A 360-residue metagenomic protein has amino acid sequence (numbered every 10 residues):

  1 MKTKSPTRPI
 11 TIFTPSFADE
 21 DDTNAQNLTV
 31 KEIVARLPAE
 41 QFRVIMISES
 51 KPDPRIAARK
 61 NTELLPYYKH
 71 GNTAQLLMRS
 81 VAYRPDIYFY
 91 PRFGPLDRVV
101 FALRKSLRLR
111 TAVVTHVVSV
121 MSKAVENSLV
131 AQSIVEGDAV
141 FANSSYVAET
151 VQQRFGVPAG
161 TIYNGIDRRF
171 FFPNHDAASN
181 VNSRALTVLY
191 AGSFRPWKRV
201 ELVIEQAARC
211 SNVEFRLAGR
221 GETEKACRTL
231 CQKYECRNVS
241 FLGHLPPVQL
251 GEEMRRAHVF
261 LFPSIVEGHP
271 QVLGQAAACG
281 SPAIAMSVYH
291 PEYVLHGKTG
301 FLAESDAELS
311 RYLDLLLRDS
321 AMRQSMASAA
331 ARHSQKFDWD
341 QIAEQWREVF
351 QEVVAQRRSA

Functional and structural regions predicted by a protein language model:
N24-E32, S193-R209, E222-K225: A conserved mid-protein helix/loop that constitutes part of the nucleotide-sugar donor-binding site
Y90-L96, V117: Short His-centered aromatic/hydrophobic patch
Y146, G165: Carbohydrate-associated surface elements
R228-L245: Nucleotide-activated donor-binding/catalytic signature segment of Leloir-type glycosyltransferases, i.e., the conserved
H244-L245, E252-A257: Short alpha-helical donor nucleotide-sugar binding micro-motif in glycosyltransferases
I265: Aromatic "clamp/platform" in nucleotide-sugar-dependent glycosyltransferases that forms part of the donor/acceptor
P282-A285: Short hydrophobic beta-strand element within catalytic cores of glycosyltransferases and related nucleotide-activated
H296-A307, L315-A321: Conserved acidic donor-binding segment of nucleotide-sugar-dependent glycosyltransferases
